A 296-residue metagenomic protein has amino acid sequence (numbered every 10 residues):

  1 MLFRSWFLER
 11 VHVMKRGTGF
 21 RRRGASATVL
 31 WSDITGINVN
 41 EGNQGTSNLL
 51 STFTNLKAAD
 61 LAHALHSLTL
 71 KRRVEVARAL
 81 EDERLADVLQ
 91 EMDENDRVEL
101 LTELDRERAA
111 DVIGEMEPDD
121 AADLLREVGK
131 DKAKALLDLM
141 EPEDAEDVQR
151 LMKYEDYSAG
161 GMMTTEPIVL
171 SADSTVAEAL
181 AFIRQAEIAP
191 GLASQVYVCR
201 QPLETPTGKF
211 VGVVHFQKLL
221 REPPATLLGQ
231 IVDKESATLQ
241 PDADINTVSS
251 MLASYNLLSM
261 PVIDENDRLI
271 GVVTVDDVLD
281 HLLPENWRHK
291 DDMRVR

Functional and structural regions predicted by a protein language model:
M1-R296: Hydrophobic packing positions in regular secondary-structure scaffolds
